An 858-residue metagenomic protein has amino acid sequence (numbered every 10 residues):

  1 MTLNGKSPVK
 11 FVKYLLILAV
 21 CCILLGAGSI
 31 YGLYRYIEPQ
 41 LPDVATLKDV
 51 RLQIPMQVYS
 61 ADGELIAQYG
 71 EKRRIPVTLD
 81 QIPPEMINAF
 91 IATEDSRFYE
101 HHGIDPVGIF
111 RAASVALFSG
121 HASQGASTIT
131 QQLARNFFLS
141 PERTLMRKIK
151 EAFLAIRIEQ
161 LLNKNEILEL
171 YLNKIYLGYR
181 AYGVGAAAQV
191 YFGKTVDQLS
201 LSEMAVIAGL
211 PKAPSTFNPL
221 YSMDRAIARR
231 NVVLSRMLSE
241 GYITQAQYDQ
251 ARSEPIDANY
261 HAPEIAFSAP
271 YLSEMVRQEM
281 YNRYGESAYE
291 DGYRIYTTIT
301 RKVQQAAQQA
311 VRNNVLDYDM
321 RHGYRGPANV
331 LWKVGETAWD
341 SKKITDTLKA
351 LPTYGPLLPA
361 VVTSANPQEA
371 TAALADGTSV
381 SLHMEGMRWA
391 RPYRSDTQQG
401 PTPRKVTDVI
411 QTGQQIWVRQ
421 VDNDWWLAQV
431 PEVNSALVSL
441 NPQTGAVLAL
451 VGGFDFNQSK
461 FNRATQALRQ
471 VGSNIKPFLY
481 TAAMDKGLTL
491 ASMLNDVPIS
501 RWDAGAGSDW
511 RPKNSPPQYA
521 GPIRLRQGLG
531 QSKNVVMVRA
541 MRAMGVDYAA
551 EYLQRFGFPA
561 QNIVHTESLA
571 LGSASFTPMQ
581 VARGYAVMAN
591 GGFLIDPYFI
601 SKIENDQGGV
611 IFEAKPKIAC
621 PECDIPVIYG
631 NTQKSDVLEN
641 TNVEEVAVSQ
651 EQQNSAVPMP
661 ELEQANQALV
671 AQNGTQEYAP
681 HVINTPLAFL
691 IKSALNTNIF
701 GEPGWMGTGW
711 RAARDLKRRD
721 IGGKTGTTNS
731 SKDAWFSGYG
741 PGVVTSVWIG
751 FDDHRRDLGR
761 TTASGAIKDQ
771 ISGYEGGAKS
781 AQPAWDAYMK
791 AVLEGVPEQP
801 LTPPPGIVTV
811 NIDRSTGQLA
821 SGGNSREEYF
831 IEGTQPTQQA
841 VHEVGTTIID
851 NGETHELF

Functional and structural regions predicted by a protein language model:
M1, D257-A258, A262-P263, W332-S341 (+10 more regions): Soluble, non-transmembrane domains of envelope/secretory-pathway proteins that act on or interact with carbohydrate
M1-Y59, R97, A116-L117: N-terminal type II signal-anchor transmembrane helix that functions as the membrane-insertion/stop-transfer segment
G26, R35-L52, S200, N314-P327 (+4 more regions): Beta-lactamase-like hydrolase cores
I30, R35, S119-A375, A540 (+4 more regions): Non-catalytic, structured segments within soluble enzyme domains
P55-A61, I82, L199, L358-L374 (+4 more regions): A short, well-structured edge-of-sheet supersecondary motif
F90-I91, M237, A307, P367 (+7 more regions): Active-site SXXK
Y99-I109, Y182-G185, T244-Q247, M484-A504 (+2 more regions): Short, well-structured active-site flanking segments
F137, I299, L494-I499, K513-F558 (+1 more regions): Active-site-adjacent helix/loop patches that line small-molecule binding or acyl-intermediate pockets
